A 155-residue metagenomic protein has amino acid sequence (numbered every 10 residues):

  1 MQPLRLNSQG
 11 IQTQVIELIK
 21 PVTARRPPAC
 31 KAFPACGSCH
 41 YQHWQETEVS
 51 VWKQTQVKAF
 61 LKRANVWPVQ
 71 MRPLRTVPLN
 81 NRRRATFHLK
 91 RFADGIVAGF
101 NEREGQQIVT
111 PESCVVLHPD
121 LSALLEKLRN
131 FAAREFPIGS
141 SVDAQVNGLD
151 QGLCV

Functional and structural regions predicted by a protein language model:
M1-V155: Accessory RNA-recognition modules of RNA-modification enzymes
